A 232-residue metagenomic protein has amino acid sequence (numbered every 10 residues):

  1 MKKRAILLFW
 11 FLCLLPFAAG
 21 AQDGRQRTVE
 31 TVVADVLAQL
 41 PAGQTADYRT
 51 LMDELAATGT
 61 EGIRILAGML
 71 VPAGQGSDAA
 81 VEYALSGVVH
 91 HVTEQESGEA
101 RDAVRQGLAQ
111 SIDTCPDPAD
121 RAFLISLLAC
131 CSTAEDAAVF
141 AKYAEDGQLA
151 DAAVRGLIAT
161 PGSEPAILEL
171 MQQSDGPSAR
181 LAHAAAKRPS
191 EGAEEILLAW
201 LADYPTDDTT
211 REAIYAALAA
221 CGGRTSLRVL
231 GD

Functional and structural regions predicted by a protein language model:
M1-L7: Positively charged n-region of N-terminal signal peptides that target proteins for export
L7-P16: Bacterial N-terminal signal peptides
A18-A21: Boundary at the C-terminal end of the N-terminal hydrophobic targeting segment
D23-R25, A46-T58, G68, D78-E99 (+9 more regions): Structural detector for internal amphipathic alpha-helices that build alpha-solenoid repeat scaffolds
V29-P41, Y48-T50: Eukaryotic low-complexity, mixed-charge intrinsically disordered interaction/regulatory segments enriched in acidic
V29-V33, I63, R101-R105, A137 (+3 more regions): Core helices of alpha-solenoid repeat scaffolds
G43, T60-I63: Primarily extracytoplasmic ectodomains and periplasmic/lumenal surface modules that are beta-strand-rich
